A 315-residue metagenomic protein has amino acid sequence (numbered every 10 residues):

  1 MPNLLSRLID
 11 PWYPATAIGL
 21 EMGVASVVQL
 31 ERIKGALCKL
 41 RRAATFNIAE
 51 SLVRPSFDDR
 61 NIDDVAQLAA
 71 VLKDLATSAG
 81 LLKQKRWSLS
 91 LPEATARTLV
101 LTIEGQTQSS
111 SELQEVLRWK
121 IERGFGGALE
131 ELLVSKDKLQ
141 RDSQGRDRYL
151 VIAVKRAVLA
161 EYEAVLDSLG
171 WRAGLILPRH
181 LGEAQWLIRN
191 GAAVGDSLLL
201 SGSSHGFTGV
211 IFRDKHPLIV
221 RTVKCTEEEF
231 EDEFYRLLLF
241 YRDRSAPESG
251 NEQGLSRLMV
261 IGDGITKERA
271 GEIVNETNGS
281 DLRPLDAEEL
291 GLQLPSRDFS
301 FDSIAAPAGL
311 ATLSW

Functional and structural regions predicted by a protein language model:
M1-W315: Hydrophobic/aromatic-enriched cytosolic interaction surfaces used to assemble or bind macromolecules
